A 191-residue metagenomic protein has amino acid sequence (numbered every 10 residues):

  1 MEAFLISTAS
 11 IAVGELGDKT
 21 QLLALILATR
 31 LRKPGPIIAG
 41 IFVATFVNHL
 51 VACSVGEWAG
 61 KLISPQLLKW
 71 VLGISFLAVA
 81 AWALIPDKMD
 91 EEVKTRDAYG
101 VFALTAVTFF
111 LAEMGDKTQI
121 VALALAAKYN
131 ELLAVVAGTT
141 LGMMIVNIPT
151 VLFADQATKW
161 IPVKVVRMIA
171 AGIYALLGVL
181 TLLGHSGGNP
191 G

Functional and structural regions predicted by a protein language model:
E2-K61, V121-G142: Juxtamembrane transmembrane-helix termini in multi-pass membrane transport proteins
R32-V101, P149-G172, V179: Membrane helix-loop-helix hairpins that form the core translocation module of multi-pass transporters
I85-K88, K117-Q119, L133-V136: Short, structured loop/turn "capping" segments at alpha-beta junctions
D90, K94-Q119: Selected transmembrane alpha-helices and immediately adjacent juxtamembrane segments of polytopic inner-membrane
L133, K159, G188-G191: Membrane-interface extramembranous regions
V179-G191: Juxtamembrane boundary at the C-terminal end of a transmembrane helix
